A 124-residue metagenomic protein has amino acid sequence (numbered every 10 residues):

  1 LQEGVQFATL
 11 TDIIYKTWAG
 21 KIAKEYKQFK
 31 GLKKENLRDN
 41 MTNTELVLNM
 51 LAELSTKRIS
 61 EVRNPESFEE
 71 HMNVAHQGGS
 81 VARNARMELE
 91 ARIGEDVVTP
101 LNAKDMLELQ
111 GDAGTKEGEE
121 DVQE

Functional and structural regions predicted by a protein language model:
L1-E124: Positively charged, phosphate-engaging catalytic surfaces used for nucleic-acid and nucleotide handling
